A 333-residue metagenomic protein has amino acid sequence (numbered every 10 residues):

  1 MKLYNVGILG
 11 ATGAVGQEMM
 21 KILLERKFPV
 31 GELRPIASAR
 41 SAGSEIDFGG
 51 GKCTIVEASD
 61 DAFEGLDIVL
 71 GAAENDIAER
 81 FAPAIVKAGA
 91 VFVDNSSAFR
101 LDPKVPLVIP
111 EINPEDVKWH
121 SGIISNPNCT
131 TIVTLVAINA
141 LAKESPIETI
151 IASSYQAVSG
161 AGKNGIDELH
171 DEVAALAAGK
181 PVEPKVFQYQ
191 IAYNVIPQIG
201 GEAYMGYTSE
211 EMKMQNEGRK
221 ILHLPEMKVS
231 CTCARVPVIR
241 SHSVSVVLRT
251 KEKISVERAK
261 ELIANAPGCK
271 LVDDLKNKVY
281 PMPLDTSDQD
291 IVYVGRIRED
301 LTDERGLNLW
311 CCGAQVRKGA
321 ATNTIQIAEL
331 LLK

Functional and structural regions predicted by a protein language model:
M1-I191, M227-K228, V292-Y293, I297-D303 (+2 more regions): N-terminal Rossmann-like NAD(P) cofactor-binding subdomain of oxidoreductases, focused on the glycine-rich
V69, V158-K333: Charged docking surfaces used in two-component/phosphorelay signaling
